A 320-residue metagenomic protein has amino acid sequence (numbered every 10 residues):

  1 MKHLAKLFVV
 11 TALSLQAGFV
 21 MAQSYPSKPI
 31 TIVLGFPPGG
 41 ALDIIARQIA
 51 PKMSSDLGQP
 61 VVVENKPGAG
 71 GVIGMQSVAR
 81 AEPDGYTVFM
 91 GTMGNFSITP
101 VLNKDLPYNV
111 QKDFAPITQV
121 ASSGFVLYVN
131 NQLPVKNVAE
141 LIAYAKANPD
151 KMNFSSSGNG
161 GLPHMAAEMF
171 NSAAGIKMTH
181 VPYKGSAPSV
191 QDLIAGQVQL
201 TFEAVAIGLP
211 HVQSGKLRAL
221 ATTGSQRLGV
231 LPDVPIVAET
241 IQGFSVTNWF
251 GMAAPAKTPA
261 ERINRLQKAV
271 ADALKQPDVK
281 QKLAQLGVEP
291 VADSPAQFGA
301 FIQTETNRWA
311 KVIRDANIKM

Functional and structural regions predicted by a protein language model:
M1-V9, L15: Bacterial N-terminal signal peptides that target proteins for export
K2-H3, S24, K28, K52-D56 (+9 more regions): Short hydrophobic alpha-helices and adjacent helix-cap/hinge residues
A17-F19: N-terminal signal peptide c-region/cleavage motif recognized by signal peptidases
A22-K112, D150-N153, N159, G175-L200 (+5 more regions): N-terminal (or domain-start) structured segment
S27-P29, Q213, A260-M320: An extracytoplasmic/periplasmic, membrane-proximal ligand-sensing/linker region
R80-Y86, M93, V101-P188, V237 (+2 more regions): Hinge/capping helix and adjacent helix->loop/strand transition within the periplasmic-binding protein
P188-S245: Anionic-ligand binding region
